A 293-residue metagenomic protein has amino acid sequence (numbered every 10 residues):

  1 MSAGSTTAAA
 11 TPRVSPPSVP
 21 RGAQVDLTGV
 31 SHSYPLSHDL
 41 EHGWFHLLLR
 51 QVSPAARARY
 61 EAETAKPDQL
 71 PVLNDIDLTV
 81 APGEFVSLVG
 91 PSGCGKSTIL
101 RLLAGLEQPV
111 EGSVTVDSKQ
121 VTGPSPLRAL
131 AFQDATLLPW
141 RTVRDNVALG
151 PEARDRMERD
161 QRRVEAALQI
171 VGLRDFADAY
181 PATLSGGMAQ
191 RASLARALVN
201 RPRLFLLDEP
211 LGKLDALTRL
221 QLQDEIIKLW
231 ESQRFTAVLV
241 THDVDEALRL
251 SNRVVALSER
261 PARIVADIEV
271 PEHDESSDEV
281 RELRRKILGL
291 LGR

Functional and structural regions predicted by a protein language model:
H46-Y60, E158-F176, K228: Conserved ABC ATPase "signature" region
V89-P91: The feature captures the beta-strand-to-loop junction immediately N-terminal to the Walker
A104: Helix-to-loop junction immediately C-terminal to a conserved catalytic motif
G112-P124: Conserved ABC transporter NBD signature motif
R144-A153, Q161, E165, E269: Short helical segment in ABC ATPase nucleotide-binding domains corresponding to the A-loop/adjacent helical element
Y180-L184, M188: Conserved ABC ATPase signature
V199-R203: A short, proline-enriched helix->beta-strand linker immediately N-terminal to the Walker B motif in ABC-type P-loop
